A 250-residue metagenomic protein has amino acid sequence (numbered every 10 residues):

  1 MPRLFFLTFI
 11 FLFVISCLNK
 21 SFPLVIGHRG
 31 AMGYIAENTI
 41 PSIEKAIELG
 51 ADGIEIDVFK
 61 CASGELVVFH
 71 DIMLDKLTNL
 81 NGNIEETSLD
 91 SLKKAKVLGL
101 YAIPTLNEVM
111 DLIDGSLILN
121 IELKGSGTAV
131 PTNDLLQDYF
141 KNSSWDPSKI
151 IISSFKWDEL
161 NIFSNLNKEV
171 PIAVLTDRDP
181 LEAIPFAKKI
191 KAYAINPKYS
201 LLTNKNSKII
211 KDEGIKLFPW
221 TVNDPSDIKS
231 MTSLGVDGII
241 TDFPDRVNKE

Functional and structural regions predicted by a protein language model:
L4-V14: Sec-dependent N-terminal signal peptides
F13-E250: Phosphate-group recognition and catalysis centered on beta-loop-alpha active-site segments
